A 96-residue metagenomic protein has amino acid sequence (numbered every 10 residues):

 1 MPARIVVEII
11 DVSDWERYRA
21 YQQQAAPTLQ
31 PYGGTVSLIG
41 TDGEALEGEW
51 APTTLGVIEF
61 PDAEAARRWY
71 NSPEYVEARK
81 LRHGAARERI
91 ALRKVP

Functional and structural regions predicted by a protein language model:
M1-T54, P61-N71, K94-P96: Short S/T/G/P-rich N-terminal loop/turn motif that feeds into the first structured element of a domain
T54-G56, E88: Generic beta-strand structural signal
A63-A91: C-terminal structural segments of small proteins and small subunits
